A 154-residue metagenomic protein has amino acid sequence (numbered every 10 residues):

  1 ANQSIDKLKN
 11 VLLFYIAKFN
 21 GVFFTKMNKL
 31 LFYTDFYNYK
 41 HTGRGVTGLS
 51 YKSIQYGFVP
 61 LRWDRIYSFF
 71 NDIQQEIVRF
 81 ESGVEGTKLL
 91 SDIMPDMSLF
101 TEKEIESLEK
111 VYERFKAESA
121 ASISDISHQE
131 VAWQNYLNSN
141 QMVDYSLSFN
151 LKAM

Functional and structural regions predicted by a protein language model:
A1-M154: Domain-edge interaction signal
